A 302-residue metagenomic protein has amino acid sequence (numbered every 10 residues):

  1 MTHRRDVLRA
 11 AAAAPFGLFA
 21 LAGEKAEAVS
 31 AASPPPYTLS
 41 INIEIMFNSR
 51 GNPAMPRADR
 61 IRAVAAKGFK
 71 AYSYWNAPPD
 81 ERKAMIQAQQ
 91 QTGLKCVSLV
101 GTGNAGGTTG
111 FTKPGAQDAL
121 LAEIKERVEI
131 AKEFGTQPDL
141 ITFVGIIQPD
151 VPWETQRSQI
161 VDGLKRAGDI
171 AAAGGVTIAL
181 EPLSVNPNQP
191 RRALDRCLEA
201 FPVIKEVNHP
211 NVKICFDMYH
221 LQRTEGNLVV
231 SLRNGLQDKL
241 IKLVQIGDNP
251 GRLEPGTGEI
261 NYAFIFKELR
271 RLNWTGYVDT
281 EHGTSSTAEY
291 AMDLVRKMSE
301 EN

Functional and structural regions predicted by a protein language model:
T2-L21, E27-G68, T136-Q137, L194-F216 (+1 more regions): Histidine-acidic metal/acid-base catalytic patches
A11-A20, Q91, F111-K213, R223: Active-site acidic/histidine proton-transfer and metal-coordination neighborhood in alpha/beta enzyme cores
I45-F47, P78, T102-A105, V144-Q148 (+4 more regions): Active-site-proximal loop/turn and secondary-structure-junction residues that shape catalytic pockets, frequently
I61-E81, V100-G106: N-terminal substrate-binding region of glycoside hydrolase catalytic domains
S73, S98, L140-I141, A179 (+2 more regions): Conserved beta-strand positions in the central sheet of alpha/beta enzyme cores
Y74-Q90, Q148, N188: Glycine-rich, proline-tolerant flexible connector loops at the mouths of alpha/beta enzymes
D80, A84-A116: Mid-chain, structured segments of secreted extracytoplasmic proteins
A84-Q91, R166-I170, S231, F264-E268: Catalytic-core regions built around general acid/base machinery
